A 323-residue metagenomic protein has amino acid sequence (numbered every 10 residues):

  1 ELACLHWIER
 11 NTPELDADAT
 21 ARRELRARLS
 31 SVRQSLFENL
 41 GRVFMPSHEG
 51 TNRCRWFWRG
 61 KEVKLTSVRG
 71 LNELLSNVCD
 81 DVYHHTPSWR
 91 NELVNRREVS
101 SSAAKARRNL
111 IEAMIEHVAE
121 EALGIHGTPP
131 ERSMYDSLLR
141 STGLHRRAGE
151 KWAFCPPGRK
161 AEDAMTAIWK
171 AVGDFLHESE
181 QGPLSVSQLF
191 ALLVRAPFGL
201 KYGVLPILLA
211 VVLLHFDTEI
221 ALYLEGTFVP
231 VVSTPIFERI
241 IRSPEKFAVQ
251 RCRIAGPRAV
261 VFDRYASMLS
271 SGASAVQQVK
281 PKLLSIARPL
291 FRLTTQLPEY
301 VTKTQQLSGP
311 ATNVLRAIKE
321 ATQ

Functional and structural regions predicted by a protein language model:
E1-Q323: Extended alpha-helical scaffold and adjacent linker segments that couple domains and build interaction/assembly
